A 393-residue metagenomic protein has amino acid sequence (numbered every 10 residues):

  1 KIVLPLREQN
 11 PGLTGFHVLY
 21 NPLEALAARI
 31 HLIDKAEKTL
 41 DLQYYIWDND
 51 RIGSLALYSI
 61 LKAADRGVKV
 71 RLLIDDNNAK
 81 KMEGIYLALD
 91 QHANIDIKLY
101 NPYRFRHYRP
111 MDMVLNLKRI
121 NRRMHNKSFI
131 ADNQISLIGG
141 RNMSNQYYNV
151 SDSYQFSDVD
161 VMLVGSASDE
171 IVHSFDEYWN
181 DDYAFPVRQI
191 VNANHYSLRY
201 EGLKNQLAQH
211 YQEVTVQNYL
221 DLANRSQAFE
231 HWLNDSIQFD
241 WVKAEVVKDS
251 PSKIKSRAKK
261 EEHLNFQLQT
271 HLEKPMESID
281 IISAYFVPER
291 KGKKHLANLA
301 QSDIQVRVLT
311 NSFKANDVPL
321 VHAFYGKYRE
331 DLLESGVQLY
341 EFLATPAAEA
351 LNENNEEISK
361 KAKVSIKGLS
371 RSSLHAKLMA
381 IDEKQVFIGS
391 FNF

Functional and structural regions predicted by a protein language model:
K1-H125, A131-F393: Charged, low-complexity intrinsically disordered terminal segments
